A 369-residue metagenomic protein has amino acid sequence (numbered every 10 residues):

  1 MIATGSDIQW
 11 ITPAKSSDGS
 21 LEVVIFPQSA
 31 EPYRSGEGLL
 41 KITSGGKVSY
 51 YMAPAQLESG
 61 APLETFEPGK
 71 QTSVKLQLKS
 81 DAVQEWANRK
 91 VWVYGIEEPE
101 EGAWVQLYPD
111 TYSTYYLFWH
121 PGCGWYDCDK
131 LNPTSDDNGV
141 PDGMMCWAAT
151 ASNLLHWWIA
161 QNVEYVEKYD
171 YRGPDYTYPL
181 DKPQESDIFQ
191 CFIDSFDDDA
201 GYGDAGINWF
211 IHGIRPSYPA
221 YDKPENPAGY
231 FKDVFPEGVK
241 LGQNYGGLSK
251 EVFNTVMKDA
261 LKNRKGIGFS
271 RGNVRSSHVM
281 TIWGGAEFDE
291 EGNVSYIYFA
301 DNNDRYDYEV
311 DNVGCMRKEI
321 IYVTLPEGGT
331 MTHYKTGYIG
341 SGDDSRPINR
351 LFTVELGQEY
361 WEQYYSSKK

Functional and structural regions predicted by a protein language model:
M1-T65: Tryptophan-paired
V48-Y51, T72, H278-M280: Short beta-strand segments
P54-V83: Extracellular beta-sheet/turn segments enriched in Thr/Pro/Gly and aliphatic residues
A82-P219, Y322, H333-D343, L356-Q358 (+1 more regions): Active-site-adjacent structural segments surrounding the nucleophilic cysteine of cysteine proteases and isopeptidases
A160-Y171, L241-G247, F269-R271: Surface-exposed patches in mature extracellular/periplasmic domains of secreted proteins
F210, R215-K262, F269, S277 (+1 more regions): Flexible, surface-exposed loop/gating regions in the mature catalytic domains of secreted/periplasmic hydrolases
K250-T255, K262-K369: Active-site signature of cysteine proteases
